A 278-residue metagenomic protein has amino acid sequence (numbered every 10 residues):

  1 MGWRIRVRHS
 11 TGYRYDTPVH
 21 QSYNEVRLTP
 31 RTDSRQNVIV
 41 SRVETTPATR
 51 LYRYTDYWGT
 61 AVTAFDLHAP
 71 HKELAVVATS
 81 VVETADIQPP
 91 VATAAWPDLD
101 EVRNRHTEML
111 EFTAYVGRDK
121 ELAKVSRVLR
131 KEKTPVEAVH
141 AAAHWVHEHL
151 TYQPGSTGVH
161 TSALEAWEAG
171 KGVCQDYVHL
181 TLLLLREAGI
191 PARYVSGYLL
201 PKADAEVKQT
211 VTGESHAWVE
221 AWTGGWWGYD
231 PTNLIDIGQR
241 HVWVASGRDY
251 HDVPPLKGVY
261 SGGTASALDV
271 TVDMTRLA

Functional and structural regions predicted by a protein language model:
M1-A94: Intrinsically disordered, low-complexity N-terminal segments that are enriched in acidic
G2, V26-Q36, S41-V43, I235-V253 (+2 more regions): Glycine-rich, small/acidic residue-mixed loop/short-helix segments
W3-I5, H9, N24, S41 (+6 more regions): Structural beta-strand/beta-sheet cores of well-ordered domains, especially the beta-sheet scaffolds that support
R27-T29, E44-T46, T79, E83 (+4 more regions): Residues in well-ordered beta-strands of folded domains
T49-R53, L99-E101, D236-A245: Short, surface-exposed linear segments at secondary-structure transitions and domain or protein termini
V82-T84, P90-A92, D98-G172, L180 (+3 more regions): Secondary-structure boundary elements
H144, D176-T264: Hydrophobic/aromatic-rich core segments of domains that either
